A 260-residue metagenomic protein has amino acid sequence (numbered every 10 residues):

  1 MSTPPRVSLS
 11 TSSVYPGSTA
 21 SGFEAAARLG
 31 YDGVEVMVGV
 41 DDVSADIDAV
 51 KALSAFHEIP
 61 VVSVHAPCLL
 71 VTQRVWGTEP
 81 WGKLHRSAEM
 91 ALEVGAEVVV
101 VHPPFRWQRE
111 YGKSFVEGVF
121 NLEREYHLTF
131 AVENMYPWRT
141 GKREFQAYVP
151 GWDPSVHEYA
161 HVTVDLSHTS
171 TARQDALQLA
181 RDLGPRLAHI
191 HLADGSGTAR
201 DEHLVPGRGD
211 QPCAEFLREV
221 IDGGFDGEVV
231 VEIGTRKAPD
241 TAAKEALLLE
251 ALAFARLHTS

Functional and structural regions predicted by a protein language model:
M1-S8, Y15-A27, A55, S87-M90 (+4 more regions): Histidine-acidic metal/acid-base catalytic patches
T3-T11, V40-S44, V71-W76, R109 (+3 more regions): Short, mixed-charge, low-aromatic patches
L9-S13, V36-V40, S63-C68, V101-F105 (+4 more regions): A cross-domain feature marking catalytic cores of carbohydrate-active enzymes and several ubiquitous metabolic/repair
P16-G17, S44-A45, G82, K113-S114 (+2 more regions): Residue-level recognition of alpha-helix initiation/capping sites
D32, V36-K113, D226, G234-A238: Structural motif corresponding to the early beta-alpha repeats
P60, E93, N121-T129: Secondary-structure boundary elements
L70-Q73, V101-R109, M135-K142, H168 (+1 more regions): Surface-exposed cleft-lining segments at the edges of enzyme active sites
V116, Y126-F145, V149-P150: Conserved anion-binding
